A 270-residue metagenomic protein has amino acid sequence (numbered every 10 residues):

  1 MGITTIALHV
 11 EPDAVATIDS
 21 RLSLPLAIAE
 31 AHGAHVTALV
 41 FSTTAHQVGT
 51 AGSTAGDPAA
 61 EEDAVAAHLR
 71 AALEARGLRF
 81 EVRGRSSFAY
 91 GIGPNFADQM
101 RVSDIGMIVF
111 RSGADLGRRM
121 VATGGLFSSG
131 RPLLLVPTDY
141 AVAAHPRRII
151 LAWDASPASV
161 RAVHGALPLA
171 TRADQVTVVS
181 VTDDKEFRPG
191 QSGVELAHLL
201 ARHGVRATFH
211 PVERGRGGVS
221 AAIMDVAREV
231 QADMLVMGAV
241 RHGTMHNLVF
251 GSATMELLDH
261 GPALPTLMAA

Functional and structural regions predicted by a protein language model:
M1, T43, A71-G106, H203-L235 (+2 more regions): Structural beta-alpha unit
M1-G56, S128-S129, H145-V212, A232: Small/aliphatic-rich secondary-structure junction motif
M1-V10, V15-S23, A27-A31, A51-A55 (+8 more regions): Membrane-embedded alpha-helical bundles that form conduits across membranes
A14, A89, G113-D115, P157 (+1 more regions): Glycine-rich nucleotide phosphate-binding loop and flanking beta-alpha elements of Rossmann-like dinucleotide-binding
L22, A27-A29, P94-V142, V226-A270: Gly/Ser-rich helix-loop-strand patches that form or flank binding pockets for ribonucleotide-derived cofactors
H35, S42-S87: N-terminal positively charged helical leader segments and presequences
T37-L39, R83, M107, L134 (+4 more regions): Hydrophobic/aromatic beta-strand patches that form the interior of the parallel beta-sheet core in alpha/beta enzyme
L69, A75, E81, L116-P137 (+1 more regions): P-loop/Walker A phosphate-binding loop and immediately adjacent motor/lid segment at beta-alpha junctions
